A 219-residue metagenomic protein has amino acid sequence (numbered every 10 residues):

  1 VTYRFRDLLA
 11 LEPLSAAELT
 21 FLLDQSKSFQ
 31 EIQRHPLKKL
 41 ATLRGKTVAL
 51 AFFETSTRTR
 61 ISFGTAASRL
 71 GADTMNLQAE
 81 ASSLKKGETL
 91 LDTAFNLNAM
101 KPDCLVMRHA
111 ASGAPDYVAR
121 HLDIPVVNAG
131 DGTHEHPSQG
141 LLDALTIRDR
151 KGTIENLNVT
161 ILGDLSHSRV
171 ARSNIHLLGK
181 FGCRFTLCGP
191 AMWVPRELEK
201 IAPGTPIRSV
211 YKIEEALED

Functional and structural regions predicted by a protein language model:
V1-I61, T65: Positively charged, low-complexity intrinsically disordered leader regions
L14, Q25-I32, L70, M100 (+4 more regions): Change "in soluble alpha/beta enzymes" to "in soluble alpha/beta proteins
A16, T133-H136, E214-E218: A short acidic, often aromatic-flanked loop/helix-cap motif at beta-alpha or helix-coil junctions that lines enzyme
E18-F21, Q25-S28, N96, Y117 (+3 more regions): Alpha-helical scaffold segments in soluble metabolic enzymes
S28-R34, G87, P203-Y211: Short gly/ser/thr-rich secondary-structure transition/capping motifs
L37-R148: Phosphate/diphosphate ligand-binding glycine-rich loop within oxidoreductases
F53-T65, D149-D219: Glycine-rich phosphate/diphosphate-binding loop of Rossmann-like nucleotide-binding domains
